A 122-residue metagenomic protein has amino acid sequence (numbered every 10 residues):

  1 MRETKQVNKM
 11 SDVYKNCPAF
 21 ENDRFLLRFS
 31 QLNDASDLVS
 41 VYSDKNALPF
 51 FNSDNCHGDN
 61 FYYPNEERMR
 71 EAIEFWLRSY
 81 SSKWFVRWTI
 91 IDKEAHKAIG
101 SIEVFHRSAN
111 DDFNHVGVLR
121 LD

Functional and structural regions predicted by a protein language model:
M1-D122: GNAT-family acyltransferases
